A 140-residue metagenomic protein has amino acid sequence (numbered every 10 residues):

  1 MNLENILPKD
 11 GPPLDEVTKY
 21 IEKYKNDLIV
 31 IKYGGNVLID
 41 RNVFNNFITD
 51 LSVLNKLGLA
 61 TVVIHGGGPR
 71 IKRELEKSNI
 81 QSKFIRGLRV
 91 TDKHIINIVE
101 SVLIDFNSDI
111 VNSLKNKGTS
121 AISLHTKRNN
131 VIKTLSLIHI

Functional and structural regions predicted by a protein language model:
M1-I138: Nucleotide/pyrophosphate-binding catalytic subdomain
